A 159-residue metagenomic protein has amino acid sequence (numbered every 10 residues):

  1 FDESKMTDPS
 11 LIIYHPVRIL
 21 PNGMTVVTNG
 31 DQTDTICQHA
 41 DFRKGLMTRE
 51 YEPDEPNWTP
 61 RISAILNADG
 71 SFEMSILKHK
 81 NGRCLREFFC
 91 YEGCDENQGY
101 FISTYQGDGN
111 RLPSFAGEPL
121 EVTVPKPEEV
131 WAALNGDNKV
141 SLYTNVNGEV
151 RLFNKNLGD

Functional and structural regions predicted by a protein language model:
F1-D159: Conserved short alpha-helical segments that host acidic/polar catalytic motifs at enzyme active sites
